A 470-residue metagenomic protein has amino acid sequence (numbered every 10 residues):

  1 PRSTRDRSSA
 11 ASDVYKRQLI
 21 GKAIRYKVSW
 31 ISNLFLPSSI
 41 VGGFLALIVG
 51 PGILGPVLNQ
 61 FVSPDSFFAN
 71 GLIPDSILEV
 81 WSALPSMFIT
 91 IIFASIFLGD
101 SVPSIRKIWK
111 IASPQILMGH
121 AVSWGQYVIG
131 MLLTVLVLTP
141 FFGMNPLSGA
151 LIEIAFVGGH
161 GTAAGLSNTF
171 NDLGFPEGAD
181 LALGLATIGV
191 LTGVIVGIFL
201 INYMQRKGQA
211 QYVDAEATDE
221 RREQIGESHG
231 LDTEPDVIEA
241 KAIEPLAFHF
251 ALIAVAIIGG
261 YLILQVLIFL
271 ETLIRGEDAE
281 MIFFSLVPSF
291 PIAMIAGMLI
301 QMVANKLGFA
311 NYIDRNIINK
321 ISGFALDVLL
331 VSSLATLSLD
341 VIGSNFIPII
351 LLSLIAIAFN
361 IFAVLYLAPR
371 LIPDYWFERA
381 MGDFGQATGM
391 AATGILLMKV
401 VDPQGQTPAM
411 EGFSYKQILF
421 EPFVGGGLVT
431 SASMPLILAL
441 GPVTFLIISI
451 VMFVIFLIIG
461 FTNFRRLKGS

Functional and structural regions predicted by a protein language model:
P1-A11, Y15: Single conserved hydrophobic/aromatic residue that forms the stacking wall/gate of nucleotide- or nucleobase-binding
R5, Q18-I20, Q205-A247, R465-S470: Intrinsically disordered, low-complexity non-transmembrane regions of multi-pass membrane transporters
R17, F44-G52, L78-W109, A293-A304 (+2 more regions): Hydrophobic transmembrane alpha-helices of secondary-active transporters and Na+-translocating membrane complexes
V28-F35, N70-S82, G99-M118, N305-N319 (+4 more regions): Interfacial helix-loop-helix linkers and transmembrane-helix boundary segments in multi-pass membrane proteins
D100-L132, I253, N316-K320, T336-L365 (+2 more regions): Entry/N-cap segments of selected transmembrane alpha helices and their immediately preceding amphipathic helices
A121, G125, L133, F141-E177 (+4 more regions): Alpha-helical membrane segments and immediately flanking helix-loop junctions that form or couple to the substrate/ion
V255-F359, A363-L367: Transmembrane helical segments that form the transport core of multi-pass membrane transport proteins
L329-L339, I349-R465: C-terminal transmembrane helix pair
